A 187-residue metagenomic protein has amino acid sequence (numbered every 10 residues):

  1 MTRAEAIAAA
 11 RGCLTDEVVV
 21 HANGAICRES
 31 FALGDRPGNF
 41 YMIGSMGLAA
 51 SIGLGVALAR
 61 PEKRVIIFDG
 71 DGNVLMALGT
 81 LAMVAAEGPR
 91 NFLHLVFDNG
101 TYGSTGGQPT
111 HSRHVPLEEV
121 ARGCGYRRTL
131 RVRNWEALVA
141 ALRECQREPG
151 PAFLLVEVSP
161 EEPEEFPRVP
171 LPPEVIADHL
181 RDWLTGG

Functional and structural regions predicted by a protein language model:
M1-M46: Active-site diphosphate/adenylate-binding microenvironment
E17-V19, K63-I67, F92, E148-V156: Generic beta-sheet signal
N23-I26, N99-T101, E157-E162: Glycine-rich beta-alpha junction loops
E29-N99: Thiamine diphosphate
F31-L33, T105-P109, E165-V169: Short acidic, glycine/serine/threonine-rich loops at helix termini
R36, E148-G187: Glycine/aspartate-rich loop-and-adjacent alpha/beta segment that forms the canonical ThDP
L78-E87, S104-V120: Active-site-proximal loop->helix
Q108-R143: Conserved thiamine diphosphate
